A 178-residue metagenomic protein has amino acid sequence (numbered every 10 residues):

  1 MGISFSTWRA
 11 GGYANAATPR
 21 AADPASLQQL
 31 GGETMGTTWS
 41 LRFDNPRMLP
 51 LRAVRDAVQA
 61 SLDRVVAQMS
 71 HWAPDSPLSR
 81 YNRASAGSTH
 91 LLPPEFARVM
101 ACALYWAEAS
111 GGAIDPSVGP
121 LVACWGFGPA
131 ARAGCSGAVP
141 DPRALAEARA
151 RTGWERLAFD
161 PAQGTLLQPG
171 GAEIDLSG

Functional and structural regions predicted by a protein language model:
M1-S177: A contiguous, well-ordered beta/alpha segment that forms the leading edge of an enzyme domain
